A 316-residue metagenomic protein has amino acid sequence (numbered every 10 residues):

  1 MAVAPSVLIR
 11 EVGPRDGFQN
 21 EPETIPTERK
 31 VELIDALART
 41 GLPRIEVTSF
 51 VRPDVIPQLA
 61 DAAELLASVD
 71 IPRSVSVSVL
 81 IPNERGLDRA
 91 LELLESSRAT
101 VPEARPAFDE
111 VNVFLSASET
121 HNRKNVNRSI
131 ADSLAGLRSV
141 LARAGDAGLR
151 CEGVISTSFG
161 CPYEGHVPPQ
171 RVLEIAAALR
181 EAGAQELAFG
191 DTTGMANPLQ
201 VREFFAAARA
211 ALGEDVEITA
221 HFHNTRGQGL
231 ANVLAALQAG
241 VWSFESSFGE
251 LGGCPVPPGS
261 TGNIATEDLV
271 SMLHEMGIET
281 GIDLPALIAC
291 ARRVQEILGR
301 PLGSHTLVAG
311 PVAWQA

Functional and structural regions predicted by a protein language model:
M1-A316: Catalytic cores and adjacent flexible loops of soluble metabolic enzymes that perform enolate/carbanion chemistry on
